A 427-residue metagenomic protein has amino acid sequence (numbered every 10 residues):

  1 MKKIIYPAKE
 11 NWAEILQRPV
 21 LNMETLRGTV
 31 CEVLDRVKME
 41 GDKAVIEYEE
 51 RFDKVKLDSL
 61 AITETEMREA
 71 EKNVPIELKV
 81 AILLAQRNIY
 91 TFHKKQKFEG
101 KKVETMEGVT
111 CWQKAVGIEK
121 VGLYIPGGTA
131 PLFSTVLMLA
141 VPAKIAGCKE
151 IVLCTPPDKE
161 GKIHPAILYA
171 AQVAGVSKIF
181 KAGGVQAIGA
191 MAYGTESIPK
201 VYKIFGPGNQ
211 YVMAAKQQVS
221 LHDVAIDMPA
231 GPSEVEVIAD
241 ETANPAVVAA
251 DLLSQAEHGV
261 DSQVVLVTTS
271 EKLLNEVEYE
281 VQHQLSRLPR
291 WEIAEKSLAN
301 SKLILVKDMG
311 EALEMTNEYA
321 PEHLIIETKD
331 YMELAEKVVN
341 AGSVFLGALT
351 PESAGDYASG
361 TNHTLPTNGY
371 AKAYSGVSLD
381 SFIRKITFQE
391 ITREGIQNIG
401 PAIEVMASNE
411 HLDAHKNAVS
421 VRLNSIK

Functional and structural regions predicted by a protein language model:
M1-E119: N-terminal Rossmann-like NAD(P)+-binding subdomain of aldehyde/semialdehyde dehydrogenases
K2-A8, K178-G183, L303-D308: Short acidic-hydrophobic, aromatic-tinged amphipathic segments that line or gate anion-handling sites
F98-T105, A225, S262-V267, R287-S297 (+3 more regions): Flexible, glycine/charged-enriched surface loops at secondary-structure junctions
V103-Y169: Conserved small-residue-rich beta-alpha loop and adjacent elements that most often cradle the phosphate/pyrophosphate
G175-Q263: Conserved NAD(P)+-binding/catalytic subdomain of aldehyde/semialdehyde dehydrogenases
H258, L266-A341: A glycine- and small/hydrophobic-rich beta-loop-beta segment that serves as a flexible "lid/hinge" or phosphate-binding
E318-K427: C-terminal core of ALDH-fold dehydrogenases
